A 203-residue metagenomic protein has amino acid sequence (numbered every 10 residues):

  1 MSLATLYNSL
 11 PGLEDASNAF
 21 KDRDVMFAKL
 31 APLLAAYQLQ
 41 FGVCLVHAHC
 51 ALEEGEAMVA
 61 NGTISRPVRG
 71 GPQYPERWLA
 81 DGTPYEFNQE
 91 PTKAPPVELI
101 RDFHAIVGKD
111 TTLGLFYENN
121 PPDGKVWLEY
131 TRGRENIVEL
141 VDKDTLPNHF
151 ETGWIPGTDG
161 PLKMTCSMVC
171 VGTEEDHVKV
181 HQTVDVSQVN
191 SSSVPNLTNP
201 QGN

Functional and structural regions predicted by a protein language model:
M1-A16, F41-G42, V46-N203: Detector for the mature cores of small, proteolytically processed and post-translationally modified peptide effectors
F20, D24-H47: Short, low-complexity, charged amphipathic interaction modules
